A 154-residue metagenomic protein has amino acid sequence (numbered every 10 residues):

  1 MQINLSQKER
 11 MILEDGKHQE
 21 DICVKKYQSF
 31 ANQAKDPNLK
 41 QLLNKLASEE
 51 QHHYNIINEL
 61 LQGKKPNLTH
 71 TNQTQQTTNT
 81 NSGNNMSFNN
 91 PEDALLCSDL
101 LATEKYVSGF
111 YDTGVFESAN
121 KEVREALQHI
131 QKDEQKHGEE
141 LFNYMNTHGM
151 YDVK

Functional and structural regions predicted by a protein language model:
M1, L127, L141-F142: A generic structured-segment signal
M1-R10, G63-A94, N146-K154: Membrane-interacting alpha-helical segments
L5-D15, P37-N55, D93-C97, K121-Q135: Alpha-helical scaffold segments that form or flank carboxylate-/histidine-based iron centers
M11-Q33, N79-H129: Acidic/histidine-rich alpha-helical segments that form the ligand environment of transition-metal centers
Y27-F30, Y54, Y111, Y144 (+1 more regions): Aromatic side chains
P37-T74, Q135-G149: Conserved alpha-helical segments that form or flank metal/cofactor-binding pockets of metalloenzymes
